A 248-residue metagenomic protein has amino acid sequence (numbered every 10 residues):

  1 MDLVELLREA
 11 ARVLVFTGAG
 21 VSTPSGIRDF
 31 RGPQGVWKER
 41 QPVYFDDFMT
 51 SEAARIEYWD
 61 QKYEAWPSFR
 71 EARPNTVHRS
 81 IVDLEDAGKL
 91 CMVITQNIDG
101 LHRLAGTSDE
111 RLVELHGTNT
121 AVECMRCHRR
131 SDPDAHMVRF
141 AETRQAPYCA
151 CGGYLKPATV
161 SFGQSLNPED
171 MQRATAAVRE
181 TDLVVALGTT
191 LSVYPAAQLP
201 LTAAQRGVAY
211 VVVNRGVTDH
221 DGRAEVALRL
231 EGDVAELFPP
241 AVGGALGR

Functional and structural regions predicted by a protein language model:
M1-R248: Conserved catalytic core of sirtuin-type NAD+-dependent deacylases
